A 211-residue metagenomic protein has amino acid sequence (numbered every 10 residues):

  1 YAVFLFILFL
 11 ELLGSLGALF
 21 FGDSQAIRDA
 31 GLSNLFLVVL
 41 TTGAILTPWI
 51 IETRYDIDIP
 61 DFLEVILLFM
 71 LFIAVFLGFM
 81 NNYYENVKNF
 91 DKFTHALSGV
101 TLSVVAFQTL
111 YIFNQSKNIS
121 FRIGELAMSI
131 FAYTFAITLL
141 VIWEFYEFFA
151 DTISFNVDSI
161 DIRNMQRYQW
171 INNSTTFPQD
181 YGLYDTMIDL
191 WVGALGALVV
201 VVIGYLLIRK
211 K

Functional and structural regions predicted by a protein language model:
Y1-D91: Early transmembrane hairpin module of multi-pass membrane proteins
L12-L16, I50, V75, V105-I112 (+1 more regions): Hydrophobic membrane-targeting alpha-helices
L37, G124, M128-A132, D189 (+1 more regions): Residue-level signature of transmembrane alpha-helical entry/exit and packing/kink sites in multi-pass membrane
I45, G78, N82, S103 (+4 more regions): Hydrophobic alpha-helical segments of integral membrane proteins
Y55, L110-N118, Y146-A150, S154 (+2 more regions): Membrane-interfacial segments
V65-G78, A127-F148: Small-polar-interrupted transmembrane alpha-helices in polytopic inner-membrane proteins
L77-A132: Membrane-proximal helix-loop-helix units in multi-pass membrane proteins
H95-S103, F135-W143, E147-D158, I162-N172 (+1 more regions): Alpha-helical transmembrane segments that form the membrane-embedded catalytic/substrate-binding core of multi-pass
